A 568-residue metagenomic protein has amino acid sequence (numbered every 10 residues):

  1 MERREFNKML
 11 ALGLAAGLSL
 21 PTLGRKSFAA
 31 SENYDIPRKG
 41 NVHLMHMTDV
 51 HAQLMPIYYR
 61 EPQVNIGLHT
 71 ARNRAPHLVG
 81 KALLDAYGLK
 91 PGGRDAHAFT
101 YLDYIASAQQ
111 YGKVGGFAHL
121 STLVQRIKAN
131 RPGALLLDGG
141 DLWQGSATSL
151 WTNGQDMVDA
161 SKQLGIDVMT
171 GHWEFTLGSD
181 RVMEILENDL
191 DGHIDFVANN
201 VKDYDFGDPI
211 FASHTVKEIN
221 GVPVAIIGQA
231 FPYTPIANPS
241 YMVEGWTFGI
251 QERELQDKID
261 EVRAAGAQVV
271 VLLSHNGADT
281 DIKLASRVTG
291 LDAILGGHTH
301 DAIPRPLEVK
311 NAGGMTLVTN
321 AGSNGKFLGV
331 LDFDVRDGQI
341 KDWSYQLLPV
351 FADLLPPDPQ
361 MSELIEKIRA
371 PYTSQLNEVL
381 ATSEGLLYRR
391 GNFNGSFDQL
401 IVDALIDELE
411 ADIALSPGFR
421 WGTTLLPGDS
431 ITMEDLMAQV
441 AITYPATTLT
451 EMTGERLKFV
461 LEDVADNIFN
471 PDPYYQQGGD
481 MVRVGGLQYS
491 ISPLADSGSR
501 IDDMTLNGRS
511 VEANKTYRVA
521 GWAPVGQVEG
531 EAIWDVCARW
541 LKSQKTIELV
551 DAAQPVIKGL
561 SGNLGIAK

Functional and structural regions predicted by a protein language model:
M1, G115, W246, P356 (+2 more regions): Short coil/turn linker and secondary-structure boundary residues
E2-L12, G17-F351, Q360, N392-A404 (+4 more regions): Acidic, metal/ion-coordinating pockets
E32-H43, M47-H69, H193-N199, D205 (+3 more regions): Feature captures C-terminal
F117, S179, D358-I365, R369 (+5 more regions): Alpha-helix initiation and N-capping motif
A212, Y241-V243, G313, Y345-Q346 (+6 more regions): Residue-level signal for pocket-adjacent positions within structured domains
P223, L386-L387, Q488, S510: Short, solvent-exposed loop/turn motifs
Q346-L355, E384-R390, I442-L449, A523-G526: Charged, low-complexity surface segments at secondary-structure and domain boundaries
P359-I431: Hard-cation-handling environments
